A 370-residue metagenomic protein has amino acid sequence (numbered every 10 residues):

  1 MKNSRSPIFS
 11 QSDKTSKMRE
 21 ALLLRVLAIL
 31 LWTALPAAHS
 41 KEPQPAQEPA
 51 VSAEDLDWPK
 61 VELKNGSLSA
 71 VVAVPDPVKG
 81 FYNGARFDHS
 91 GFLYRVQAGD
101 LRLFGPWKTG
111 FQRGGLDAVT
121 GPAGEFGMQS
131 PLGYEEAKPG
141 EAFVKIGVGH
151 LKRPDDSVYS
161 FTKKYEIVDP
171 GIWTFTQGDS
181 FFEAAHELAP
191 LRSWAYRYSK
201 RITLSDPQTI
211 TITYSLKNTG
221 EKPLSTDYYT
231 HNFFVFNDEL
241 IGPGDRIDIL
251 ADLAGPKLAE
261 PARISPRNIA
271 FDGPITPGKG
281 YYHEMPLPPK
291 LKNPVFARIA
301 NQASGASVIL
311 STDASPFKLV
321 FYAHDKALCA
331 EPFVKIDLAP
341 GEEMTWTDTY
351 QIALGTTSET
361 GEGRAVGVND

Functional and structural regions predicted by a protein language model:
M1-A21: N-terminal secretory signal peptides that target proteins for export/translocation
S10-Q11, T33, E239: Short, linear, compositionally biased motifs with a strong N-terminal bias
S16-R19, A34, Q47, G361: N-terminal compositionally biased, intrinsically disordered segments and leader/signal-like regions
R25-A34: Bacterial N-terminal signal peptides
A37-H39: Sec/Tat signal peptide C-region and signal peptidase I cleavage site
K41-S205, T209-T211, T219-S225, H231-N369: Surface-exposed acidic/polar loop and edge beta-strand patches at domain peripheries
